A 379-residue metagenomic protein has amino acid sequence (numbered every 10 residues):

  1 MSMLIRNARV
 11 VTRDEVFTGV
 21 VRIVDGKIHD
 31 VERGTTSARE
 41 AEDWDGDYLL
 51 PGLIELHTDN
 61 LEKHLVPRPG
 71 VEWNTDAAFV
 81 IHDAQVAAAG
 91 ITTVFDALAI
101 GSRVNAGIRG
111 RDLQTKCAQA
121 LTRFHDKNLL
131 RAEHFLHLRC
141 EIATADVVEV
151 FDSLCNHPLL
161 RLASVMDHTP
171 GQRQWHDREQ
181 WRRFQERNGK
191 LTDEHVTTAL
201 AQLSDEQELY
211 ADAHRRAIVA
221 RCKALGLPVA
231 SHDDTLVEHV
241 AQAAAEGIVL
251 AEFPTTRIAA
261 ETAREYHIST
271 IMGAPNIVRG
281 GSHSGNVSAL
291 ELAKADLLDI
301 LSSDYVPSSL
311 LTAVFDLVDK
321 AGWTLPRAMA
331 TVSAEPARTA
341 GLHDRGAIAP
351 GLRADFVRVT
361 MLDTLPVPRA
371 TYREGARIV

Functional and structural regions predicted by a protein language model:
M1-R6, V10-L50: Histidine-rich, glycine-flanked metal-binding segment
A8, I28, A334, R338 (+1 more regions): C-terminal cap of metal-dependent C-N hydrolases
W44-K116: Metal-associated gating/positioning segment near the N- to mid-region
I54-L56, V94-D96, H134-L138, R161-D167 (+4 more regions): Hydrophobic faces of well-ordered beta-strands that scaffold small-molecule active sites in alpha/beta enzyme cores
G101-D234: Metal-coordinating catalytic core of metallo-dependent amide/deamination hydrolases
L138-V148, D234-E238, Q242, L250-E252 (+1 more regions): Active-site glycine- and acidic-residue-rich loops that bind and position anionic ligands or nucleotide-like cofactors
H157-R161, Q242-L250, E265-I271, D296-D299: Glycine-enriched alpha-helix->loop->beta-strand junction motifs that scaffold or abut catalytic
Y266-N276, G280-M361: His/Asp/Glu-enriched, well-ordered alpha-helical/loop segment that forms or immediately abuts the divalent-metal
